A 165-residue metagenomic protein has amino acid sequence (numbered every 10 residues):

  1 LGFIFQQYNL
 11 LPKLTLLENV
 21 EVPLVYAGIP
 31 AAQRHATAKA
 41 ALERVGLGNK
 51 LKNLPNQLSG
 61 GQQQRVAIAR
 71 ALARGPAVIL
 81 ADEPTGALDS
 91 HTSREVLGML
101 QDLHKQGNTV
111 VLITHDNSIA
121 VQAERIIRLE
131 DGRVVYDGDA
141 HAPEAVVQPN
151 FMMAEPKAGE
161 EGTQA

Functional and structural regions predicted by a protein language model:
L1-A123: ABC family nucleotide-binding domain
V22, G98, E130, E144-A145: Glycine-rich, phosphate-binding/catalytic loops in enzymes
A123-E124, G138: Short, flexible helix/strand-to-coil boundary loops that buttress conserved ligand/catalytic motifs in alpha/beta
I126-R128: Conserved short hydrophobic beta-strand within the ABC ATPase nucleotide-binding domain
R133-A158: Conserved beta-strand-loop-alpha-helix hinge in the C-terminal portion of ABC ATPase nucleotide-binding domains
A158-A165: Long, low-complexity, intrinsically disordered segments
